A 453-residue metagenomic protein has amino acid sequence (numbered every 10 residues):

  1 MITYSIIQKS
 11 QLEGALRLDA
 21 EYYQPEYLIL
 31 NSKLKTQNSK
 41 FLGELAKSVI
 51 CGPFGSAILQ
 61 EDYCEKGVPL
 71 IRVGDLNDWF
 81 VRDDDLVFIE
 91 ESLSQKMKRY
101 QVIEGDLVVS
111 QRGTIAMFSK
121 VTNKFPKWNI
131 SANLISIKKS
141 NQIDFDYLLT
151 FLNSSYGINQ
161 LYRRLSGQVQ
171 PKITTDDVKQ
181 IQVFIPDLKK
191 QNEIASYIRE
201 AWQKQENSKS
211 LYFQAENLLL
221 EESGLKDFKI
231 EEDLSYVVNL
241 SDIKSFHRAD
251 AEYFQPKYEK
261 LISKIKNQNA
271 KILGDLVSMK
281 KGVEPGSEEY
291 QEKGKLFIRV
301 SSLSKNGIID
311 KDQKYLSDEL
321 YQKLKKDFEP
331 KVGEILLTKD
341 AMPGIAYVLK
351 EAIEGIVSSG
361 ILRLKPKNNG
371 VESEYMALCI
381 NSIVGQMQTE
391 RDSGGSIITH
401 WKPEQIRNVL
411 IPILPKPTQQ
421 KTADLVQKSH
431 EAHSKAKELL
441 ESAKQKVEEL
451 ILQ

Functional and structural regions predicted by a protein language model:
M1, L42-A46, N77, V81-R82 (+8 more regions): Basic, amphipathic alpha-helical recognition segments used for DNA target recognition
M1-F54, D187-V283, K416-Q453: Non-catalytic DNA-recognition/assembly elements of restriction-modification systems
L42-L59, G74-E104, K271-G286, L303-V332: Sequence-specific dsDNA recognition surfaces
S56-Y63, R163-L165, K229-L234, P285-G294 (+1 more regions): Short coil/turn segments at secondary-structure boundaries
E65-K66, Q101-E104, S131, D177 (+2 more regions): Short, well-ordered loop/turn elements at secondary-structure boundaries
R72, K98-Y100, E104, V108-F151 (+4 more regions): A short beta-sheet element
Y100, L107, S131, I143 (+8 more regions): Elongated alpha-helical scaffolds
G113, A341, P366, N381-G385 (+2 more regions): Hydrophobic alpha-helix feature that most strongly marks membrane-spanning transmembrane helices and their immediate
